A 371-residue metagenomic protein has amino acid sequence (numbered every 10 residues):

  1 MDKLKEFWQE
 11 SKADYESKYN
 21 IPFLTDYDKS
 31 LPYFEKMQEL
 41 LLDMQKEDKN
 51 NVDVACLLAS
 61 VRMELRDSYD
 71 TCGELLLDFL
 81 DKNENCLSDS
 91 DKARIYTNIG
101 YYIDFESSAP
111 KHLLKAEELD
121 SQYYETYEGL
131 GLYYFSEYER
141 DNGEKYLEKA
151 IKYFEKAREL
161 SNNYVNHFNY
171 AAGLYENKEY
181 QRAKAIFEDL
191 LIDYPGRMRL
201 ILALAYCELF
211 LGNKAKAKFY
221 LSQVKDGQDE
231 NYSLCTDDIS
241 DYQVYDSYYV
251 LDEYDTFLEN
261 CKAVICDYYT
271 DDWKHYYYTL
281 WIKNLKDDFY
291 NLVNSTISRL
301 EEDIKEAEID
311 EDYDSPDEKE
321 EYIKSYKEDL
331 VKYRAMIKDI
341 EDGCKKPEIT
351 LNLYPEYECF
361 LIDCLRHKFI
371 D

Functional and structural regions predicted by a protein language model:
S11, Y15-Y19, L24-Y33, M37 (+3 more regions): Eukaryotic alpha-helical solenoid repeat scaffolds
S11-L24, A59, E64-D67, G100-S107 (+5 more regions): Short coil/turn linking the two alpha-helices of tandem helical-hairpin repeats
Y27, F34, S68-Y69, E106 (+5 more regions): TPR-repeat structural position
F34, L41, G73-L76, L113 (+7 more regions): Hydrophobic/aromatic packing residues within the alpha-helices of TPR/SEL1-like helical repeat arrays
D48, N83, D89, D120 (+4 more regions): A structural motif in tetratricopeptide-repeat
V52-D53, D89-A93, Y124-E125, Y164-V165 (+4 more regions): Helix-start (N-cap) detector for alpha-helical repeat units in TPR-like alpha-solenoids, especially tetratricopeptide
